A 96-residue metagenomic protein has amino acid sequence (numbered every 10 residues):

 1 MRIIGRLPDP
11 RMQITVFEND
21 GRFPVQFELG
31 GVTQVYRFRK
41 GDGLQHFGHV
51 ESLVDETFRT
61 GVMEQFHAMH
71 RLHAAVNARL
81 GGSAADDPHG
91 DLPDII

Functional and structural regions predicted by a protein language model:
M1-Q26: Short, charged/polar N-terminal "headpieces" of proteins
M1-R2, G30, G48, S52: Residue-level marker of intrinsically disordered, low-complexity segments enriched for small/polar residues
R2-R6, V35-R37, T57: Residue-level preference for alpha-helix termini and adjacent loops
G5, D42, H46-H49: General secondary-structure edge motif
P8-D9, H46, A84-A85: Polar low-complexity intrinsically disordered regions enriched in Ser/Thr and small residues
G21-Q45: A short, structured beta-strand/loop element
H49-I96: Acidic, low-complexity intrinsically disordered segments
